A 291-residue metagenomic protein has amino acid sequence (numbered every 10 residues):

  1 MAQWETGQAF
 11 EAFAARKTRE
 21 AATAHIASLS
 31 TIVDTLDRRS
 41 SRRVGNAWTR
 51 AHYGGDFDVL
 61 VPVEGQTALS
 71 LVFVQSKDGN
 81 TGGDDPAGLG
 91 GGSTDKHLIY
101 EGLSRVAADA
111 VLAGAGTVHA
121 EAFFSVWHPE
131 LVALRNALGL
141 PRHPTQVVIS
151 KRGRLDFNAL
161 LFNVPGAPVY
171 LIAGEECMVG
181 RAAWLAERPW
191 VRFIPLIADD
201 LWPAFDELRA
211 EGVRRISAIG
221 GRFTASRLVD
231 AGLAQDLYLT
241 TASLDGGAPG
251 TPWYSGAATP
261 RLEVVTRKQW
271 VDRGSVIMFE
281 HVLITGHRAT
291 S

Functional and structural regions predicted by a protein language model:
M1-S291: Enzymes that bind and transform nitrogen-containing heteroaromatic metabolites
